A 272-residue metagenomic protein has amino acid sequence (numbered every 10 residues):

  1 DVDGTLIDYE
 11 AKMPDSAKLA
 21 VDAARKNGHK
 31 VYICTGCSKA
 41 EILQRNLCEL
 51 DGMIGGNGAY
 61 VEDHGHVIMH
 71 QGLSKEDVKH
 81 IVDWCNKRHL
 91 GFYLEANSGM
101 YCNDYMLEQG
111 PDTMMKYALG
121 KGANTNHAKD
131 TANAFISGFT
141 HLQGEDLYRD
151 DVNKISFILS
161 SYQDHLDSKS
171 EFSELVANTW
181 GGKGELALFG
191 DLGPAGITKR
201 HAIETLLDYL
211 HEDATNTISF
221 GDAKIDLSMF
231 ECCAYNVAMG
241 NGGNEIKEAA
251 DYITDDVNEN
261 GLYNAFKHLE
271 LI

Functional and structural regions predicted by a protein language model:
D1-A11, T35, I81, F230: Asp-based phosphoryl-transfer active-site loop
G4, G58, G221-A223: Active-site metal-binding loops of divalent metal-dependent hydrolases
D8, I54, M69, V237 (+1 more regions): A structural signal for hydrophobic residues in beta-strands of small regulatory alpha/beta folds
K12-G120: Active-site phosphate-binding/coordination module
M13-P14, F189-I272: Mg2+-dependent phosphoryl-transfer enzymes with acidic/Ser/Thr/Gly-rich catalytic loops
G28-Y32, E49-L50, N153-K154, T215-N216 (+1 more regions): Short active-site oxyanion
C48-E49, N57, E171-S173, C232-C233 (+1 more regions): Short, structured coil segments at secondary-structure junctions
E95-F220: Conserved acidic, metal-coordinating active-site core of Asp-based, Mg2+-dependent phosphoryl-transfer enzymes
